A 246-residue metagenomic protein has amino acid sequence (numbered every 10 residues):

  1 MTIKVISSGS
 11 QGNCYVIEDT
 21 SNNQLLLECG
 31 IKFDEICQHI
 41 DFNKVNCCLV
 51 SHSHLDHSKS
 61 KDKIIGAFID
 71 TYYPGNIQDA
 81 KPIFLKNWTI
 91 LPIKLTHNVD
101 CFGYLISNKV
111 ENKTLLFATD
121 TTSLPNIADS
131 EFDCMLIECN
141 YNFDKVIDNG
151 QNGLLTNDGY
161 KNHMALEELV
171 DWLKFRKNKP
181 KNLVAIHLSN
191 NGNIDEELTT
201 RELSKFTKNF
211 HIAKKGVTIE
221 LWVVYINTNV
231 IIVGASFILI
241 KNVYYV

Functional and structural regions predicted by a protein language model:
M1-I40, F102-T119, C134, V230-I231 (+2 more regions): Conserved beta-strand hairpin/beta-sheet module of binuclear metal-dependent hydrolase folds, prominently
Q11-C14, S53-D56, P92: Structured catalytic core of nucleotide-sugar glycosyltransferases
I17, E28, H52, I90 (+3 more regions): Divalent metal-coordination and catalytic microenvironments
N23, K32-P74, D133: Active-site metal-binding motif and surrounding structural segment of the metallo-beta-lactamase
H54-K59, N98-D100, L124-N126, N142 (+1 more regions): Active-site environment of divalent metal-dependent phosphoester hydrolases
K59-T96: Glycine/small-residue-rich loop that forms an oxyanion/phosphate-binding "nest" at active or ligand-binding sites
I83-E138: Catalytic core of the metallo-beta-lactamase
A128-T218: Cap/insert and terminal regions of metallo-dependent hydrolase folds
